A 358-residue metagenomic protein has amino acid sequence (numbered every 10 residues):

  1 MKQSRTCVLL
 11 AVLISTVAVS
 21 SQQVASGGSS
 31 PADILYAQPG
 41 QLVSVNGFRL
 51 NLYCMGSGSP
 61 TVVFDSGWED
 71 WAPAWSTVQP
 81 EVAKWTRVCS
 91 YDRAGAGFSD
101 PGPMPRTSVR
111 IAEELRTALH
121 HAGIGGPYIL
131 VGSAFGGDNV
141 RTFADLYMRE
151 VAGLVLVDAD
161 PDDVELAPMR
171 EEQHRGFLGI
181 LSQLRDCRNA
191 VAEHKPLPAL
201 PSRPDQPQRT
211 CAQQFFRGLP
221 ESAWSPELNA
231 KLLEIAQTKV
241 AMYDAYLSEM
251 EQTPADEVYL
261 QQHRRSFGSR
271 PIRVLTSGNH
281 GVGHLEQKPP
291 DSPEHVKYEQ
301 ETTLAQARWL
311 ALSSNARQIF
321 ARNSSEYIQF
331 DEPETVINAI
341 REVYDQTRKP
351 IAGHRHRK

Functional and structural regions predicted by a protein language model:
P31-R49: N-terminal cap/lid segment of alpha/beta-hydrolase-fold proteins
F48-F98: Conserved HGGG/HGGXW glycine-rich cap/lid loop of the alpha/beta-hydrolase fold
W68, D92-G97, G102, D160 (+1 more regions): Short beta-to-alpha linker loops that shape the active-site pocket of alpha/beta-hydrolase fold enzymes
R93-V131, Y147: Active-site loop/oxyanion-hole signature of alpha/beta-hydrolase fold enzymes
G126-R170: Conserved hydrolase catalytic core segment
V155-K195: Flexible "cap/lid" loop of the alpha/beta hydrolase fold
S222-F320: Conserved serine/cysteine hydrolase catalytic core
S314-K358: Catalytic active-site module of serine/aspartate enzymes centered on a nucleophile-bearing elbow/loop
